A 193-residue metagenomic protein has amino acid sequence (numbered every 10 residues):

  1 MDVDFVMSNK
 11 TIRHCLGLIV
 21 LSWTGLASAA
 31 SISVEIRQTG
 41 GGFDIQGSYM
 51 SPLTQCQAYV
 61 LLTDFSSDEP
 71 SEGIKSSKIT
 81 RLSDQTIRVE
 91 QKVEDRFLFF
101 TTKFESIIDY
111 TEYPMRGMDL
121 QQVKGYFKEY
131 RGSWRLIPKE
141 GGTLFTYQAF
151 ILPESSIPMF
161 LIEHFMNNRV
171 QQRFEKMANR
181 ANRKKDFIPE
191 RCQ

Functional and structural regions predicted by a protein language model:
D4-L16: Bacterial N-terminal signal peptides that target proteins for export
T24-L26: N-terminal signal peptide c-region/cleavage motif recognized by signal peptidases
A29-D84: Hydrophobic ligand-binding cavity/cleft-lining segments
Q38, R81, Y110-E112, W134-E140: Short, low-complexity Ser/Thr-rich regulatory SLiMs
D44-Q46, T101-S106, K128-S133: Short, surface-exposed coil-to-beta transition loops
M50, E69, G73, K78-K124 (+1 more regions): Glycine-rich portal/gate segments that line the openings of hydrophobic small-molecule binding cavities
Q55, Y59-T63, S76, S133 (+3 more regions): Extracytoplasmic/secreted envelope proteins and their assembly/folding machinery, especially bacterial periplasmic
Q122-Q172: Beta-strand/loop substructures that line and gate deep hydrophobic ligand-binding cavities in soluble
